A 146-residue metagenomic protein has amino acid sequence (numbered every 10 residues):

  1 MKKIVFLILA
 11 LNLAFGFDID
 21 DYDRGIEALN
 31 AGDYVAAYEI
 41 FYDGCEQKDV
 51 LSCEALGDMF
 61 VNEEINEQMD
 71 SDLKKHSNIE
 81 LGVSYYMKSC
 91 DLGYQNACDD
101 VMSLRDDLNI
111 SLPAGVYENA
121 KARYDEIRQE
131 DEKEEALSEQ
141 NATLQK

Functional and structural regions predicted by a protein language model:
K3-A14: Sec-dependent N-terminal signal peptides
D21, E27-A28, A55-E67, D100-D107: Hydrophobic face of amphipathic alpha-helices that form TPR/SEL1-like repeat modules and related alpha-solenoid
G32, E46-D49, E63-E64, G93-Q95 (+1 more regions): Short helix-capping/linker turns of helical repeat alpha-solenoids
E64-I79, S111-V116: Short coil/turn connectors between adjacent alpha-helices in alpha-solenoid helical repeat scaffolds
S103-K146: Terminal, low-structured helical/coil segments at or just beyond the last alpha-helical repeat
